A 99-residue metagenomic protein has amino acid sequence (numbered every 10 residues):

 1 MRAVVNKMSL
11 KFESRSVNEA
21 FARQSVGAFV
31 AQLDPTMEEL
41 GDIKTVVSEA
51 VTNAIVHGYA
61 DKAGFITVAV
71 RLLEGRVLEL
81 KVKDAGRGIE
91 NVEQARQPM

Functional and structural regions predicted by a protein language model:
M1-S9, A54-M99: Conserved beta-strand-loop-beta-strand hairpin that lines the nucleotide-binding pocket of ATP/GTP-utilizing enzymes
K7-F12, Q32-T36: A short, mixed-charge helix-start or loop-turn motif at secondary-structure junctions
S9-F21: STAS-typified acidic loop motif
S14-R15, E39, K81: A generic structural signal for short
A20, G41, E93-R96: Generic structural signal for individual residues within well-ordered alpha-helical segments across diverse proteins
R23-S48, T52: Conserved short strand/loop->alpha-helix "switch" segment adjacent to the catalytic nucleotide/phosphoryl-transfer site
